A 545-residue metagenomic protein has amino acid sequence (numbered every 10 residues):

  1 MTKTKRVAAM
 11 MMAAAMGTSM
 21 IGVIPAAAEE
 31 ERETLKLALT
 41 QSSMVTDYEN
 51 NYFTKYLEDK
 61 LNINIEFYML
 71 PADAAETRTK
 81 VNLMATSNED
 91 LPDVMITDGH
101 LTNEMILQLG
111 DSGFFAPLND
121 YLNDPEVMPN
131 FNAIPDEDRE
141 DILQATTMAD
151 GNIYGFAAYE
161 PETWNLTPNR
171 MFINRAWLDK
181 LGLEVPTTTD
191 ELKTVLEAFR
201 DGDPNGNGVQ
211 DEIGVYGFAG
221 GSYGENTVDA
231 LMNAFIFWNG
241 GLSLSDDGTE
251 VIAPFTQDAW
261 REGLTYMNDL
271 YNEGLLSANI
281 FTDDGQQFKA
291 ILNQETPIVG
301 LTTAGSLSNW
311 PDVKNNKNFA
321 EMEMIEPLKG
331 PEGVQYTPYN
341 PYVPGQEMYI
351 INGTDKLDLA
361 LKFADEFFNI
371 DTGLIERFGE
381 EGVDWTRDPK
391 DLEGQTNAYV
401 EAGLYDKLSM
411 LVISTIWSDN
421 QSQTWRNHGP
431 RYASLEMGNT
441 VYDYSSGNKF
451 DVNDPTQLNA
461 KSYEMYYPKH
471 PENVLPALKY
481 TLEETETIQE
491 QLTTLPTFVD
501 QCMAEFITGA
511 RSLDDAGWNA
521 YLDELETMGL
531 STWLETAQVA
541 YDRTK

Functional and structural regions predicted by a protein language model:
M1-K3: N-terminal secretory signal peptides that target proteins for export/translocation
R6-A9, G17, I21-M171, R175-L192 (+5 more regions): Conserved N-terminal structural module of periplasmic/extracytoplasmic solute-binding proteins
E31-L35, L61-E66, N88-D93, G113-A116 (+6 more regions): Loop/turn elements at helix/coil->beta-strand transitions in domains of secreted/extracellular proteins
E49-F53, W260-L264, N268, P331-V334: Structured alpha-helical segments in the cores of large, soluble enzyme domains
I106, D111-A145, L196-F199, N207-G241 (+2 more regions): Carboxylate/His-rich catalytic cores and anion/metal-binding grooves
N119, M148-N226, S245-Q287, I291-Q294 (+1 more regions): Helix-loop-helix "hinge/cap" segment bordering the ligand-binding cleft or interdomain interface
G220-G241, S245, N268-Y432: Extracytoplasmic/periplasmic substrate-binding proteins
T372-E505: Conserved small-residue motifs centered on glycine
